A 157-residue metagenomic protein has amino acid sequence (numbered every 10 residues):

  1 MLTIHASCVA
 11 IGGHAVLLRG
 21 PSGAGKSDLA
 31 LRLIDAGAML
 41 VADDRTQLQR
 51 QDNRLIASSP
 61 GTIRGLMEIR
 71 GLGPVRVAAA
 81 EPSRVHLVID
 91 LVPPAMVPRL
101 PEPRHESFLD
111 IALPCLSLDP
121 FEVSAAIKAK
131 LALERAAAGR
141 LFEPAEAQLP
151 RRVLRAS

Functional and structural regions predicted by a protein language model:
M1-L2, V41, P82, P98-R99: Short solvent-exposed loop/turn micro-motifs enriched in small/polar/acidic residues
M1-V9: Pre-Walker A adenine-sensing motif
T3-I4, K26-S27, P74-R76: A generic local structural motif
V9-I34: Glycine-rich phosphate-binding P-loop
D35-P93: Conserved nucleotide-sensing/catalytic segment adjacent to the nucleotide-binding pocket in NTP-handling enzymes
V85-S157: Conserved NTP phosphate-binding and transfer environment spanning the P-loop NTPase/kinase superfamily
